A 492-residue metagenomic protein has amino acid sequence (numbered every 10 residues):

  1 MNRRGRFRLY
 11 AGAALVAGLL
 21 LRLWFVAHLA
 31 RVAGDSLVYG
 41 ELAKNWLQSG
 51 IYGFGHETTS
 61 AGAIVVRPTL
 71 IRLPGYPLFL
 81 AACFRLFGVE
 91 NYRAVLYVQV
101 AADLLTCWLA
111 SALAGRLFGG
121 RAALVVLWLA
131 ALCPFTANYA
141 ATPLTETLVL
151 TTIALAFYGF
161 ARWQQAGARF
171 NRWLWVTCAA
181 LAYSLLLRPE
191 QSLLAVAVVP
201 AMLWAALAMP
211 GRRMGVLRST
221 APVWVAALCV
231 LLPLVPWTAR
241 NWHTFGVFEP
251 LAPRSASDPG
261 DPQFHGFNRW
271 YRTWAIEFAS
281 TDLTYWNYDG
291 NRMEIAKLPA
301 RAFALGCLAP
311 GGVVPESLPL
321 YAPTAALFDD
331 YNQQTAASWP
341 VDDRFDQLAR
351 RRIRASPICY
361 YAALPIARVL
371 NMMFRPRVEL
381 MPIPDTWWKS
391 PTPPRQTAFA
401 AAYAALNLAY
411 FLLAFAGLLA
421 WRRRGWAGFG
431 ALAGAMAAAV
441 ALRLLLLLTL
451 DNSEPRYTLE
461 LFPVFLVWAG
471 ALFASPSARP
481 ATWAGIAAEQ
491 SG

Functional and structural regions predicted by a protein language model:
R6-A33, C229-R240, L442: Transmembrane signal-anchor helices characteristic of membrane glycosylation enzymes that use polyprenol
R8, E90-A94, Q334-T335, D343-Q347 (+2 more regions): Membrane-interface anchor segments at the N-terminal boundary of transmembrane helices in multi-pass membrane enzymes
G34-Y39, A94-A102, V125-F160, N171 (+2 more regions): Multi-pass, polyprenyl lipid-linked donor-dependent membrane glycosyltransferases
L42-L47, S60-V89, V100-A101, E460: Short hydrophobic/aromatic helix or loop-helix immediately within or flanking a transmembrane segment in polytopic
P74-A81, L86-L105, L127, Y139 (+2 more regions): Loop-to-helix entry region of an early transmembrane alpha helix in multi-pass inner-membrane enzymes
A94-F118, L155, F415-L419: Transmembrane-helix motifs of polytopic, lipid-linked glycan transferases
L117, A156-L174, W204-A208, F473-P476: Membrane-interface transmembrane helices that cradle and orient dolichyl/undecaprenyl
P250-V378: Membrane-proximal stem/loop segments at transmembrane-domain junctions that anchor or position
